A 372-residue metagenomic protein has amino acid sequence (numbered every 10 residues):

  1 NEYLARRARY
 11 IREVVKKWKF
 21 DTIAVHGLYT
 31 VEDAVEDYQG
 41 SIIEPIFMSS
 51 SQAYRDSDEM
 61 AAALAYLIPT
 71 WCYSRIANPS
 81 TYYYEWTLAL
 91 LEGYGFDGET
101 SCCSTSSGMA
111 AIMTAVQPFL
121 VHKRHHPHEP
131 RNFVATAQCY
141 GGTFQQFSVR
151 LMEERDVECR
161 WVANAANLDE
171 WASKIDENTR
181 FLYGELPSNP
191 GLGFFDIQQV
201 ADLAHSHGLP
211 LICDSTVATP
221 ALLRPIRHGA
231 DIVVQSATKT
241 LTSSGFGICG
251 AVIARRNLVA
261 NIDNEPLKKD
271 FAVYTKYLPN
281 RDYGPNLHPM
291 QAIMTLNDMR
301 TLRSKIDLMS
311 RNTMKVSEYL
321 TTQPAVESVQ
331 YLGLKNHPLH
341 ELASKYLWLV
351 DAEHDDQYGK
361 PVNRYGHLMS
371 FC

Functional and structural regions predicted by a protein language model:
N1-A24, Y29-D37, L91, D97-P324 (+1 more regions): Conserved PLP-enzyme active-site core in the AAT-like
N1-N78, T87: N-terminal "arm"/small-domain region of PLP-dependent enzymes with the aminotransferase-like
Y29, S50-R55, K239, T301 (+1 more regions): Glycine-rich beta-alpha junction loops
Q39-G40, S244, P361-R364: A short catalytic or substrate-binding loop motif that flags glycine-/basic-rich loops and adjacent residues that bind
I42-E44, I248, Y365: Residues that flank catalytic or metal-binding motifs in active/ligand-binding sites
Y54, A165-W171, H337-L339: A short acidic, often aromatic-flanked loop/helix-cap motif at beta-alpha or helix-coil junctions that lines enzyme
T70, Y82, W86-L91, G95-G98: PLP-dependent amino-acid enzyme catalytic core
M314-C372: Conserved small-domain helix->loop->beta segment predominantly found in fold-type I
